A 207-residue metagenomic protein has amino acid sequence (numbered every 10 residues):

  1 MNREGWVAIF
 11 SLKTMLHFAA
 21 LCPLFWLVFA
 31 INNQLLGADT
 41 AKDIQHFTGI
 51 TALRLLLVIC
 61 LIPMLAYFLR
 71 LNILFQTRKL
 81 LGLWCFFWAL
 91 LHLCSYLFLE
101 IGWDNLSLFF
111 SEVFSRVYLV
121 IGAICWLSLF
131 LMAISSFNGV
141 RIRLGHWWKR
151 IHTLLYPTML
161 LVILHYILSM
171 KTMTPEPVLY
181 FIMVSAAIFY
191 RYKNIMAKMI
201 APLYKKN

Functional and structural regions predicted by a protein language model:
M1-N207: Membrane-embedded alpha-helical bundles that constitute the cytochrome b-like, heme-associated redox core of multi-pass
